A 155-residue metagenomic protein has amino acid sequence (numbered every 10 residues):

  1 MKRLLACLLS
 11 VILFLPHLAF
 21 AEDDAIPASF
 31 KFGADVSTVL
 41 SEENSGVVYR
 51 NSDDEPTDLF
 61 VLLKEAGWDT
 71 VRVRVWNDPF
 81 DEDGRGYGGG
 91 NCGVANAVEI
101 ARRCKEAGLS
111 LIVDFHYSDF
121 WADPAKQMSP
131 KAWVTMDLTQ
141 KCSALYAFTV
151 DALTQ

Functional and structural regions predicted by a protein language model:
M1-C7: Positively charged n-region of N-terminal signal peptides that target proteins for export
C7, I26-F30, G67: A short, polar/charged loop/turn motif at coil->beta-strand junctions and beta-hairpin connectors
L15-P16, V48, R85, Q127: Residues in and immediately flanking transmembrane alpha helices
P16-A25: Sec-dependent signal peptide cleavage junction
D24-L62: Boundary/entry segment of secreted carbohydrate-active catalytic domains
L62-Q155: Substrate-binding cleft and catalytic face of glycoside hydrolase catalytic domains, especially the flexible beta-alpha
